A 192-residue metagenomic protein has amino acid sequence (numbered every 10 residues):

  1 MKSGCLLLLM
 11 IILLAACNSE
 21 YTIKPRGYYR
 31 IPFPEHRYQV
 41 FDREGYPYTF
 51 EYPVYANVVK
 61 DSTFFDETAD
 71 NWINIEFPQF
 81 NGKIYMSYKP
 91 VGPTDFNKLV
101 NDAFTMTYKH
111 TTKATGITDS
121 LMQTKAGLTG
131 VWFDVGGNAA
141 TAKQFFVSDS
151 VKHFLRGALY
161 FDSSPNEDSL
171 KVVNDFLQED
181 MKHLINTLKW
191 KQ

Functional and structural regions predicted by a protein language model:
K2-L8: Sec-dependent signal peptide recognition, specifically the positively charged N-region followed immediately by
L9, R156-G157: Active-site-flanking beta-strand signature of metal-NTP-handling nucleotidyl enzymes and homologous cyclase-like
L13-A16: C-terminal motif of bacterial Sec signal peptides marking the signal peptidase cleavage site
Y21-K24, Y29-P34, S62-R156, S163-E167: Conserved polar/disulfide-associated segments of primarily extracytoplasmic proteins
R37-T49, V173: Short aromatic-glycine motifs in intrinsically disordered, low-complexity regions
P47-T63, L184-K191: Short conserved aromatic/hydrophobic patches within beta-strands of well-structured domains
F50, V54, N101, T105 (+2 more regions): Solvent-exposed, polar/charged alpha-helical surfaces in well-ordered, non-transmembrane soluble domains, broadly
A158-Q192: Surface-exposed amphipathic alpha-helical segments
